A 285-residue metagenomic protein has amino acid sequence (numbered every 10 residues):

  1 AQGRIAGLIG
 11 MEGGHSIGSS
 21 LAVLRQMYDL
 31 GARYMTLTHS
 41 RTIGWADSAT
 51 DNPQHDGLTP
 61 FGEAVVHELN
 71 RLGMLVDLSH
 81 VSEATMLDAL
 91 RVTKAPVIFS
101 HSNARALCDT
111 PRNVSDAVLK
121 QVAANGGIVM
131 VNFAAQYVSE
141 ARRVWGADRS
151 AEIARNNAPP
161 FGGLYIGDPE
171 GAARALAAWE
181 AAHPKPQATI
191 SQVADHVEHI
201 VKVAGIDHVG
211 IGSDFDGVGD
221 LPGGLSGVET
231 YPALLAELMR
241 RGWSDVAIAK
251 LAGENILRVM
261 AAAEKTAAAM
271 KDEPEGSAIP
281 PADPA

Functional and structural regions predicted by a protein language model:
G7-A22: Divalent metal-binding segments
G10-G14, S40-T42, M74, S79-M86 (+3 more regions): Active-site beta-loop-alpha junctions enriched in small/polar residues
S19-D29, D51-I98, P111-G127, Q192-D207: Histidine/acidic residue-rich metal-binding segments in metalloenzymes
G31, V76-L78, H101, V129 (+3 more regions): Conserved, mostly hydrophobic/aromatic
D47-H67, R71-L75, N103-N113, V129 (+3 more regions): Glycine-rich tight-turn/loop motif centered on a GG-T
S115-L176: Aromatic-lined glycan-binding groove of carbohydrate-active enzymes
V131-Q136, V203-V228: Short acidic/histidine-rich active-site segments
S226-A285: Mid-to-C-terminal alpha-helical segments outside catalytic/metal-binding sites
